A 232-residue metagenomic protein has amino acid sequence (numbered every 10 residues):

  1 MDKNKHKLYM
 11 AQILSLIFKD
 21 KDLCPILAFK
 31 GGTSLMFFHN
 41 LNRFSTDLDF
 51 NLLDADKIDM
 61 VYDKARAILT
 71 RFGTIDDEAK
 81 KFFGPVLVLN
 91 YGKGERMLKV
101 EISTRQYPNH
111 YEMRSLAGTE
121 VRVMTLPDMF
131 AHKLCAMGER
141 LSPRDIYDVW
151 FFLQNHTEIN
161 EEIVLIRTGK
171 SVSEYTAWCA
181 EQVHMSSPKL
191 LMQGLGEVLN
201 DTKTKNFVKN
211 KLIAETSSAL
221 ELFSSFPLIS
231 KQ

Functional and structural regions predicted by a protein language model:
M1-L27, F38-L41, L52-Q232: Structured mid-to-C-terminal alpha-helical surface segments
F29-S34: Glycine-rich beta-strand-to-loop/alpha-helix junction loops that act as flexible
F44: Conserved donor-binding loop and adjoining core beta-sheet/short helix segment in diverse acyl/aminoacyl transferases
